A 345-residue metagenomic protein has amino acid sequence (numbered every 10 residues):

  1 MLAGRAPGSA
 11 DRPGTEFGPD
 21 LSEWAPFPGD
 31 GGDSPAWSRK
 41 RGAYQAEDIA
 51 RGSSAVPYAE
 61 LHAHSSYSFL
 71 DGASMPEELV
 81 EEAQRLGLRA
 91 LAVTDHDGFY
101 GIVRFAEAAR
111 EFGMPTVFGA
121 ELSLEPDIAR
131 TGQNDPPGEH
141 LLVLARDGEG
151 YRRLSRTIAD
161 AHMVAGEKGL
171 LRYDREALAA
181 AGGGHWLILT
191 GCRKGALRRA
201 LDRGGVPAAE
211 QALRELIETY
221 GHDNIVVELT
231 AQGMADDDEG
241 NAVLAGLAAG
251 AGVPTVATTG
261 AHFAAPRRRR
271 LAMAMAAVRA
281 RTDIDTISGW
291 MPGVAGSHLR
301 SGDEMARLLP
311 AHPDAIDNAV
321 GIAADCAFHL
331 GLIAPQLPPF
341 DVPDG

Functional and structural regions predicted by a protein language model:
M1-G345: Phosphodiester-processing cores and adjacent nucleic acid-binding clamps
